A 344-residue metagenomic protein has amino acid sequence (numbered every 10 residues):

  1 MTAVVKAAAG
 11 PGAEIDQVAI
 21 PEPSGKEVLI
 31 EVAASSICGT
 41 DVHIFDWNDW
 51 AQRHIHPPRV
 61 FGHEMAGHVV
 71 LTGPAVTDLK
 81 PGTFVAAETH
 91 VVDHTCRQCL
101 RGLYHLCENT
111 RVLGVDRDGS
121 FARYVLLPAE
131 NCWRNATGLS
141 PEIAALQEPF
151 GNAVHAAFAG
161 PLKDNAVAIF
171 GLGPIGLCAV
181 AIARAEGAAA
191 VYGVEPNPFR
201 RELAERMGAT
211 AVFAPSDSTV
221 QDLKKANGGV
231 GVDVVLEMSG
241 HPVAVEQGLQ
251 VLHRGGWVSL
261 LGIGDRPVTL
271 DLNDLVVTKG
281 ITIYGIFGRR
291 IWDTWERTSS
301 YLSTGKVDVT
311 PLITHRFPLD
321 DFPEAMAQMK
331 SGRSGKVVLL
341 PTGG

Functional and structural regions predicted by a protein language model:
P21-S35, W50-R97, A136-L139: Glycine-rich beta-strand-centered segment in the early N-terminal region that forms part of a ligand/cofactor-binding
E31, E246-Q250, W292-G344: C-terminal hydrophobic helical "lid"/dimerization subdomain of Rossmann-like NAD(P)H-dependent oxidoreductases
V91-F170: NAD(P)H dinucleotide-binding glycine-rich loop of Rossmann-like/cofactor-binding domains, especially the beta1-alpha1
A136-D217: Mid-domain Rossmann-like dinucleotide-binding core that forms the NAD(H)/NADP(H) cofactor-binding site
G160, Q250-L252: Conserved helix-to-beta-strand junction in the class I
Q221-K225, G229, R266-H315, P323-E324: C-terminal substrate-binding/catalytic core of Rossmann-like NAD(P)-dependent dehydrogenases/reductases
G256-W257: Glycine-centered, small-residue-biased loops immediately flanking beta-strands in adenine/cofactor-binding cores
L261-G262: Acidic carboxylate diad motif detector
